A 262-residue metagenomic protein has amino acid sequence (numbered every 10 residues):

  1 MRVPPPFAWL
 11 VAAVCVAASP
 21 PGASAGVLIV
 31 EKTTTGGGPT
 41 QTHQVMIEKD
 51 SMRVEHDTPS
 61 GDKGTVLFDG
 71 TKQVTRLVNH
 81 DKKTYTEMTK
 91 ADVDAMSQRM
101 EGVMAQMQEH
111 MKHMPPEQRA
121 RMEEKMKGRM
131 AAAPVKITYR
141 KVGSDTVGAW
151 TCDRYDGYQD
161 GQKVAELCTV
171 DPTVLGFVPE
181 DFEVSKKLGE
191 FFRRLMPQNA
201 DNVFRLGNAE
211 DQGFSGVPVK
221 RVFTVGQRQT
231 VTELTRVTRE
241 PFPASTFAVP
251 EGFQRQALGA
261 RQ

Functional and structural regions predicted by a protein language model:
M1, A13-V14, P243: Residue-level detector of alpha-helical transmembrane segments in integral membrane proteins
M1-A8: Positively charged n-region of N-terminal signal peptides that target proteins for export
A8-S19: Bacterial N-terminal signal peptides
S24-Q262: Extended soluble regions of mature proteins
